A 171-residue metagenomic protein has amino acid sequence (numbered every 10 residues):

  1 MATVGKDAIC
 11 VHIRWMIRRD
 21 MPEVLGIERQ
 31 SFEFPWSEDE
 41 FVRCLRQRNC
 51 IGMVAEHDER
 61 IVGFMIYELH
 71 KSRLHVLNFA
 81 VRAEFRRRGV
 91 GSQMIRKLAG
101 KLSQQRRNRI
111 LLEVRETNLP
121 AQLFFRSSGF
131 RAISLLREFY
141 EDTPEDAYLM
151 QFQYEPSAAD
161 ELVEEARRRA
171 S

Functional and structural regions predicted by a protein language model:
V4-D7, H12-R86, S92-K97, K101-Q105 (+3 more regions): Acetyl-CoA-dependent GNAT
E23, L123-F124: Well-formed, non-transmembrane alpha-helical positions, independent of function
V76, I110-V114: Conserved hydrophobic beta-strand within the GNAT/NAT acetyltransferase core sheet that lines the active-site cleft
R82, R86, R115-T117, D142: Residue-level recognition of the GNAT/N-acetyltransferase active site
I95, N118-A121, E138-T143: Short glycine/proline-centered loop/turn elements that form peptide/ligand docking sites
L98-L102, I110, A121: Short hydrophobic clusters on alpha-helical segments that form packing/core surfaces in small helical domains
E113, R131-Y148: Conserved catalytic-core motifs of GNAT/GCN5-like acyltransferases
F125, F130, M150: Conserved active-site tyrosine of GNAT-family acetyltransferases
